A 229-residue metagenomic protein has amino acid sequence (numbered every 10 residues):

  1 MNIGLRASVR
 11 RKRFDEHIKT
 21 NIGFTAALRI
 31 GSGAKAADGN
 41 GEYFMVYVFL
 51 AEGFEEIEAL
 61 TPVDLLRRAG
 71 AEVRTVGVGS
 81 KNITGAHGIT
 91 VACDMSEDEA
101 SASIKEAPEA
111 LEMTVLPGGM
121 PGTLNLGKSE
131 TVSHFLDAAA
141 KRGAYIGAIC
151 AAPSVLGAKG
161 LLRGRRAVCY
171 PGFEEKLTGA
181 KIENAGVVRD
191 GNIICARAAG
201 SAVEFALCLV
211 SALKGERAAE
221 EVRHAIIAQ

Functional and structural regions predicted by a protein language model:
M1-I3, G23, M45, R74: Accessible peptide chain termini
I3-I18, G23, L28-G39: N-terminal polybasic/positive-inside topogenic patches
I30, A34, G39-R142, V155-A158 (+4 more regions): Extended, subdomain-level signal for the structured scaffold at the beginning of enzyme domains
T75-G77, I146-C150, R165-Y170: Short, hydrophobic beta-strand segments that form beta-sheet elements in well-ordered domains
